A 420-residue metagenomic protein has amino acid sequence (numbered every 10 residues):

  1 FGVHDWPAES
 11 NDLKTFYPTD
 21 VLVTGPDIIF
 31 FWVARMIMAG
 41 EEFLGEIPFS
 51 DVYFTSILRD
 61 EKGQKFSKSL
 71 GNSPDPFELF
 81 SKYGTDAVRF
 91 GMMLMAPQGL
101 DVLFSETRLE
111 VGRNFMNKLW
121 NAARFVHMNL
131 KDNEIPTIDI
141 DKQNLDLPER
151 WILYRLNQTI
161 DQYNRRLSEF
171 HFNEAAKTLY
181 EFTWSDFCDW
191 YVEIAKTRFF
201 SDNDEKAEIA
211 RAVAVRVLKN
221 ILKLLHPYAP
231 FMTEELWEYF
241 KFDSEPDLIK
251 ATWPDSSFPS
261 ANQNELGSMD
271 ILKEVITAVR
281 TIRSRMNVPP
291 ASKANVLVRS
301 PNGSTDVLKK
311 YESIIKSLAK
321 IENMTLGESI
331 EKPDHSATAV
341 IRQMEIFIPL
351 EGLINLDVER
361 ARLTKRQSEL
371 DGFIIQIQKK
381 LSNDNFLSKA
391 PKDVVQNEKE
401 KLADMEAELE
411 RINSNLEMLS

Functional and structural regions predicted by a protein language model:
F1-V3, E9-N11, K62, K68 (+3 more regions): Short helix/loop capping segments that flank catalytic or ligand/cofactor-binding pockets
F1-Y17, S185, D189-V192: Active-site-adjacent "gating/activation" loops or surface patches in catalytic cores
P18-I28: The substrate-binding groove and active-site-proximal loops of carbohydrate-active enzymes, especially glycoside
E42-S81, T85, L100, T107-S420: Feature 926 captures the class I aminoacyl-tRNA synthetase adenylation module centered on the KMSKS loop
